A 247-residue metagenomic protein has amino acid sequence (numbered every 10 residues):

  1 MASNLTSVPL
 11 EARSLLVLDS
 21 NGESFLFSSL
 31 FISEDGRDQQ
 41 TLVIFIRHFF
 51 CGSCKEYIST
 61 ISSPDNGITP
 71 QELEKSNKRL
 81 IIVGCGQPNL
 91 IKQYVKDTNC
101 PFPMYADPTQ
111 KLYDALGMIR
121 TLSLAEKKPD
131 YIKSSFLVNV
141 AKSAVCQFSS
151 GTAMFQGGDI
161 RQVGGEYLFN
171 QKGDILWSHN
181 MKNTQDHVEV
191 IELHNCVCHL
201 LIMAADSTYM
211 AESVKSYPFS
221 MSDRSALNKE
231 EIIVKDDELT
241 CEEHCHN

Functional and structural regions predicted by a protein language model:
A2-S3, V8-E11, D206: Domain-level detector for long C-terminal conserved domains
A12-T41: A short beta-strand-turn-helix
F31-N66, R79-V83: Short active-site neighborhood of thiol/selenol oxidoreductases, capturing the structured segment around
I32-D35, D65-K75, S123, A204: Alpha-helix termini
E56-T98, P103, P108-D114: Structural microenvironment flanking redox-active thiols in thiol-disulfide oxidoreductases
F102-P103, D107-Q185: Thiol/selenol-based redox catalytic cores and closely related redox-interacting motifs
T184-M210: A short, polar/charged loop-to-alpha-helix boundary motif
M203-N247: Cysteine/selenocysteine-centered motifs that mediate thiol-based redox chemistry or coordinate metal-sulfur cofactors
